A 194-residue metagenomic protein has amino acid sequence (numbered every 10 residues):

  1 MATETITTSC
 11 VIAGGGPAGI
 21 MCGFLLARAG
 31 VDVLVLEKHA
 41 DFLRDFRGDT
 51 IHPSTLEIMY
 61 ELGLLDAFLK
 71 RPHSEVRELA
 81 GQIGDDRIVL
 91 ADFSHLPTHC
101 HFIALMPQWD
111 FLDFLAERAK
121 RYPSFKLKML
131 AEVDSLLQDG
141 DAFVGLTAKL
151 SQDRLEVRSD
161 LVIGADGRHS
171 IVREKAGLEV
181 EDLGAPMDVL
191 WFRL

Functional and structural regions predicted by a protein language model:
A2-A18: Beta1/beta-strand and adjacent pyrophosphate-binding region of the FAD-binding site in flavoprotein oxidoreductases
I6-T8, Q152-L161: Core beta-strand elements of the Rossmann-like FAD/NAD(P) dinucleotide-binding domain in flavoenzyme oxidoreductases
A13, A27-R47: Glycine-rich FAD pyrophosphate-binding loop
A13, E156-G167: Short hydrophobic core segments
H52-R118: Active-site-adjacent segment of FAD-dependent monooxygenases/related oxidoreductases
Q108-D110, H169-L194: Central beta-strand plus flanking loop segment that forms part of the substrate or channel wall within the catalytic
M129-F143: A conserved short coil-to-beta-strand element within the FAD-binding core of flavoproteins
